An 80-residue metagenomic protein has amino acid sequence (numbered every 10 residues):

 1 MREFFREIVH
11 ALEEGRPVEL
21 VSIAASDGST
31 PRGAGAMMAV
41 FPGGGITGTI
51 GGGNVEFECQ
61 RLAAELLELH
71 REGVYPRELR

Functional and structural regions predicted by a protein language model:
M1-R80: Segments forming oxygen-rich coordination pockets for charged ligands
